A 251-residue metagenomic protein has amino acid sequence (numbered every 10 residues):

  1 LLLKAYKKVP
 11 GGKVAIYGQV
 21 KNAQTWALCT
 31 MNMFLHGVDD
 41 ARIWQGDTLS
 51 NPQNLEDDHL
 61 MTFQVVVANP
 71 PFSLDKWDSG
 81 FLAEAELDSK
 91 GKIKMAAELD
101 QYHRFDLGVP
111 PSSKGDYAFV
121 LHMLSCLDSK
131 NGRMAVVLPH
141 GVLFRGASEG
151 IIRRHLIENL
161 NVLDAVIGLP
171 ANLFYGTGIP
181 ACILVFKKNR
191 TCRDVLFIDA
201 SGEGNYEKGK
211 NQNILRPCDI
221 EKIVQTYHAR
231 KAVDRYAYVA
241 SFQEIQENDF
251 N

Functional and structural regions predicted by a protein language model:
L1-G11: Conserved SAM-binding loop of SAM-dependent methyltransferases across substrates and taxa, primarily the Class I
L2, Q24-L28: Short alpha-helix immediately C-terminal to the canonical SAM-binding loop
K8-P10, L35, R154-L160: Short, surface-exposed basic-aromatic patches at helix termini and helix-loop junctions that form
G12-V14, D40-R42, D194: Short acidic capping loops at alpha-helix termini that bridge into adjacent secondary structure
A15-V20: Conserved SAM-binding motif I beta-strand of class I
A27-L60: S-adenosyl-L-methionine
D57-N251: A conserved structural/catalytic subdomain of Rossmann-like adenosyl-cofactor enzymes
